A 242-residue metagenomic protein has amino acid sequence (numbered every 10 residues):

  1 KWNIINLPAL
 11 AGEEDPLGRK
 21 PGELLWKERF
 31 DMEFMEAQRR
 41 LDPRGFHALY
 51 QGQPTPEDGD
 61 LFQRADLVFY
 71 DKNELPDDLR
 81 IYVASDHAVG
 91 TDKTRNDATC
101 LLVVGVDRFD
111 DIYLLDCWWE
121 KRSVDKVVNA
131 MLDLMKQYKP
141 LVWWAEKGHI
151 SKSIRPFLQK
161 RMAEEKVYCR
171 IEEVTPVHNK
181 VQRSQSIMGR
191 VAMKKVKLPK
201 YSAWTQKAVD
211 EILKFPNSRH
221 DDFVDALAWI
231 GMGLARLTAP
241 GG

Functional and structural regions predicted by a protein language model:
K1-D15: ASCE P-loop NTPase helicase motor core
I5-P8, E120, V174: Hydrophobic residues at beta-strand termini and immediately following loops that shape nucleotide-binding pockets
E14-H87: ATPase catalytic-site recognition across NTP-hydrolyzing enzymes
R44-Q53, T91-R95, L102, S151-G242: C-terminal nuclease/phosphodiesterase catalytic domains that cleave nucleic-acid phosphodiester bonds
E74, L102-A145: Nucleic-acid-processing active sites and adjacent nucleic-acid-binding tracks, predominantly divalent metal-dependent
L75-V106, A226: Gly/Thr-rich phosphate-binding beta-strand-loop-beta motif of the actin/hexokinase/Hsp70
H87-G90, W119, H149: Short, glycine/acidic-enriched loop or turn micro-motifs at the edges of active sites
